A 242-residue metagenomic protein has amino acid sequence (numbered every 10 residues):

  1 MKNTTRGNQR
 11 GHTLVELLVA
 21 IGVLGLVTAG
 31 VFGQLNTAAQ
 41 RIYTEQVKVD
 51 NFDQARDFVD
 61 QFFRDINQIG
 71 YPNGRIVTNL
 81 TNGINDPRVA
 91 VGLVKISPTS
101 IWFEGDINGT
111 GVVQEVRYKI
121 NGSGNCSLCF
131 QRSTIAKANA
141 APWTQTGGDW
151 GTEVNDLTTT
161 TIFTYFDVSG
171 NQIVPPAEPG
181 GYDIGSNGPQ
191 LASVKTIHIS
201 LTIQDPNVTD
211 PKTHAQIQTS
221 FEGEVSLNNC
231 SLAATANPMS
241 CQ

Functional and structural regions predicted by a protein language model:
K2, G109, G147, L157-Q242: Short linear sequence signals and composition-biased patches located at protein termini or domain-edge surfaces
K2-T4, N8-N73, A236, S240-Q242: Aliphatic-rich helix starts adjacent to a transmembrane/signal segment
T5-R6, V77-V89, S123-S127, D156-T158 (+2 more regions): Intrinsically disordered, low-complexity coil segments
Q9, K95-I96, V194: A generic fold-level signal
T44, D53, I66-W102: Short, glycine/small-hydrophobic-rich surface segments
R56, N67, S127-T134, N228: Short, cationic motifs built from Arg/Lys/His that form the positively charged side of catalytic pockets
R88-T164, V168, E222, N237: Surface-exposed loop/linker segments characteristic of extracytoplasmic
